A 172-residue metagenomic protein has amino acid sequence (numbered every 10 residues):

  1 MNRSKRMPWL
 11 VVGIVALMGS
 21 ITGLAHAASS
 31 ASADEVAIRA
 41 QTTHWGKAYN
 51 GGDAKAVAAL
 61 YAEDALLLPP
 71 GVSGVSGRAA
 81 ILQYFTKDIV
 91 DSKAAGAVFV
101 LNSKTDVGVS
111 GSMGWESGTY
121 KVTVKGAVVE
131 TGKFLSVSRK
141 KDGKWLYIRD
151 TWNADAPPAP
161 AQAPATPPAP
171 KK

Functional and structural regions predicted by a protein language model:
N2-G13: Bacterial N-terminal signal peptides that target proteins for export
R3, A95, G118, D155-P157: Membrane-interface segments of envelope glycosyltransferases acting on lipid-linked substrates or membrane lipids
G13, L17-E63, L146, P158-K172: Short, low-complexity N-terminal intrinsically disordered segments enriched in polar/charged residues
S32-Q41, A54-S112, A127-V129: A solvent-exposed, acidic/Ser-Thr-rich amphipathic alpha-helical stretch
T42, Y61, D88, E116 (+2 more regions): Polar/charged side chains located within well-ordered beta-strands of beta-rich proteins
G111-Y120: A short hydrophobic beta-strand element
V122-V124: Beta-strand elements of well-folded, non-transmembrane domains
T131-P158: Short beta-strand edge/turn micro-motifs at domain boundaries
